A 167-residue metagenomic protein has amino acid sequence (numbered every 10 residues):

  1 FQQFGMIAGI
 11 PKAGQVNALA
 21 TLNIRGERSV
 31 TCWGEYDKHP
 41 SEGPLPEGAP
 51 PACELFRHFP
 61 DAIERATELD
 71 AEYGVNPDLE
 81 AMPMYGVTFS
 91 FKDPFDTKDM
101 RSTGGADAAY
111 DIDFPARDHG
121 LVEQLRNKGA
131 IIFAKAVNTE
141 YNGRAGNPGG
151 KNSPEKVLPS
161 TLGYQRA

Functional and structural regions predicted by a protein language model:
F1-D111, Y141-G143: Short, well-ordered alpha-helical
I112-A116: Alpha-helix capping and helix-loop boundary segments enriched in small/acidic/polar residues
R117-A167: Short glycine/serine-rich loop segments
